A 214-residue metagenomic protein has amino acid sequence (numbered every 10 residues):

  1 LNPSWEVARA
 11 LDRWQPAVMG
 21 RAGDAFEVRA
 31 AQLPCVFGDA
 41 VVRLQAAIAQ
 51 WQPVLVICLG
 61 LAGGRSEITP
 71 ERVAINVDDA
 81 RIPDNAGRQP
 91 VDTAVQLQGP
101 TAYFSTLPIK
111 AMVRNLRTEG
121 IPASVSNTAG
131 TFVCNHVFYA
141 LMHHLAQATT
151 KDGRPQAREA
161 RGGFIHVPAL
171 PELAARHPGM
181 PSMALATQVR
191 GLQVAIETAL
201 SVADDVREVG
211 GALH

Functional and structural regions predicted by a protein language model:
L1-T131, A146-Q147, D152, A157-E159 (+1 more regions): N-terminal catalytic or cofactor-binding beta/alpha core of small enzyme domains
V7, V137-L141: Buried hydrophobic packing segments
T69, V137-F138, A175-R176: A short secondary-structure junction signal
G130-C134, V167-A169: Small/polar glycine-rich anion-binding or flexible loop at a beta-alpha turn
L141-T149, A169-P171: Short leucine-rich amphipathic alpha-helical surface patches
G162, H166-A174: An accessory alpha-helical subdomain
L173-R176, S182-M183: Short terminal or interdomain "cap/linker" segment that borders an active site or interface and mediates
